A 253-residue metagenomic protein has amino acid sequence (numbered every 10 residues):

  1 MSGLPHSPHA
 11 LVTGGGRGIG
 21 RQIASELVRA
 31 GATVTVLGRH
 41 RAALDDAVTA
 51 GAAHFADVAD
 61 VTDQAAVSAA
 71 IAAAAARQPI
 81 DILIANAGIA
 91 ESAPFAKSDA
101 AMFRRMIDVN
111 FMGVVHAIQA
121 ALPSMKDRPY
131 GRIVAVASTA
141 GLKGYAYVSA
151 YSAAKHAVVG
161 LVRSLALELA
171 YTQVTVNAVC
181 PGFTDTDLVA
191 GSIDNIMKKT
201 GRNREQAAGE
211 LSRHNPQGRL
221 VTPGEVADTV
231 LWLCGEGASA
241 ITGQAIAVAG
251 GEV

Functional and structural regions predicted by a protein language model:
G16-R17: Conserved glycine-rich cofactor-binding loop
P94-F95, D99-I107, L211: Substrate-binding pocket helix/loop in short-chain dehydrogenase/reductase
I118, A154, V162: Active-site helix of classical SDR
P123, L167-E168, S239: Alpha-helical segment proximal to the catalytic Tyr-Lys
S138: Residue(s) in the substrate-gating loop at a strand-loop-helix junction that position the organic substrate next
A170, T175, I241-G243: Short, small/polar-rich loop/turn modules that mediate ligand/substrate recognition or access, typified
Q217-V248: C-terminal substrate-recognition "lid" of short-chain dehydrogenase/reductases
